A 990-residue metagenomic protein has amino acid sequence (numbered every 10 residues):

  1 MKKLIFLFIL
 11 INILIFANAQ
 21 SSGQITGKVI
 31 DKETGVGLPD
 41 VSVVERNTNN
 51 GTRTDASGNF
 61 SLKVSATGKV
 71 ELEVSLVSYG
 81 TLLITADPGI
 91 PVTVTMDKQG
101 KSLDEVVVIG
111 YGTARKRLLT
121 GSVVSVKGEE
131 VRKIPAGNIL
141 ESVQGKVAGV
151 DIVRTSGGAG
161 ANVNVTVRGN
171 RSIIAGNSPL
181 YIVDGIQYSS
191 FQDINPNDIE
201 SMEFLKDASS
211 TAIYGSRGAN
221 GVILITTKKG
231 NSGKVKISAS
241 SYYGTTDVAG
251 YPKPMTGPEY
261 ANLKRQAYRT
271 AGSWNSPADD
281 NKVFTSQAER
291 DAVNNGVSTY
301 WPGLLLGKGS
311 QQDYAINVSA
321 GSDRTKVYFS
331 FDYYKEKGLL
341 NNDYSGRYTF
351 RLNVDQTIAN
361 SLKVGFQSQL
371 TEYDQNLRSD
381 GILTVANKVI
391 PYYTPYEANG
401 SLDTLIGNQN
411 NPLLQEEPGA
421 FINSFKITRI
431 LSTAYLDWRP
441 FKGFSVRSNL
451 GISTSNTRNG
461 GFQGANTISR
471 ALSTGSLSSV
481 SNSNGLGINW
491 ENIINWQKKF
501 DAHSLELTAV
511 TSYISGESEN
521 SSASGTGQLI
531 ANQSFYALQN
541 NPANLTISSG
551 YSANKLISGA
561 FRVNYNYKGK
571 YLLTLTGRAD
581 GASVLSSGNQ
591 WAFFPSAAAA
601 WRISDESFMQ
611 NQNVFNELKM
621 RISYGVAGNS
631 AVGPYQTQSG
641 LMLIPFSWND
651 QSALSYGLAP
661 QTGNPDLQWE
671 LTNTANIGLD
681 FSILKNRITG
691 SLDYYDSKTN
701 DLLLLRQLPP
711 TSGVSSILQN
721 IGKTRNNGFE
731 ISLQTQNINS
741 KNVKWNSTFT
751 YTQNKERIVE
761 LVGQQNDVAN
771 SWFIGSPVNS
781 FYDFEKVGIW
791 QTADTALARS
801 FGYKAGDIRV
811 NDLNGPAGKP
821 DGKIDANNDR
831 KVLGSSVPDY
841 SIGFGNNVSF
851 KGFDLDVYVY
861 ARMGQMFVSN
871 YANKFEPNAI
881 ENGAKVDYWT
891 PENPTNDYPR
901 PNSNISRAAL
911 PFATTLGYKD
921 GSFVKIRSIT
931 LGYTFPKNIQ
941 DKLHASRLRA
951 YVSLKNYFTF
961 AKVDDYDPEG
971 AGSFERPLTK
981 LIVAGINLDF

Functional and structural regions predicted by a protein language model:
A17-E105: Periplasm-facing N-terminal accessory domains of Gram-negative outer-membrane beta-barrel systems
K28-K32, S122-G145, V153-G157, V165-S172 (+5 more regions): Short, polar/charged loop or turn motifs at beta-strand boundaries
S42-N59, V107-R132, G160-N164, S178-P179 (+1 more regions): N-terminal periplasmic "start-of-domain" segments of outer-membrane beta-barrel proteins
F60-K63, E141, P179, D184-A212: Short acidic/polar hinge/loop motifs at secondary-structure boundaries that mediate gating or recognition
S125, I134-A136, Q144-G149, G157-V167 (+9 more regions): Residues embedded in well-ordered regular secondary structure
V131, S178, Q312, R347 (+6 more regions): Extracellular/periplasmic, surface-exposed regions of secreted and cell-surface proteins
S238-V293, S522, Q719, Q736-S836 (+1 more regions): Conserved small-residue
E289-D291, A543, A582, R862-A950 (+1 more regions): Extracytoplasmic gating/loop element in the C-terminal half of outer-membrane beta-barrel translocons and assembly
